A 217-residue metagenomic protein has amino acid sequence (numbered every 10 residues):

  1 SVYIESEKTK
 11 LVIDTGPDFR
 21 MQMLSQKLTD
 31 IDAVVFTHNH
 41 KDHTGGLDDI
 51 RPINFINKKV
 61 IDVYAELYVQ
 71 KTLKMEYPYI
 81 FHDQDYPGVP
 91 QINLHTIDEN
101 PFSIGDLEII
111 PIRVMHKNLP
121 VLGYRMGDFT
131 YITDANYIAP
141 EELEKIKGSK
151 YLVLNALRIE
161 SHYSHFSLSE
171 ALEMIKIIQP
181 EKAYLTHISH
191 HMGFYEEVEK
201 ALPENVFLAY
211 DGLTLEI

Functional and structural regions predicted by a protein language model:
S1-Q26, V121-T133, Y151: Conserved beta-strand hairpin/beta-sheet module of binuclear metal-dependent hydrolase folds, prominently
S6-T9, P101-I109, M126-F129, I217: Beta-strand-turn-beta hairpins that frame and shape the catalytic cleft of phosphate-ester-processing enzymes
K10-A65, S149-K150: Active-site metal-binding motif and surrounding structural segment of the metallo-beta-lactamase
V12-G16, D32-H40, A65-E66, T130-A135 (+3 more regions): Active-site neighborhood of phospho(di)ester-bond hydrolases with catalytic His/Asp-centered motifs
D14-G16, Q91-H95, I112-V114, I132-Y137 (+1 more regions): Short gly/ser/thr-rich secondary-structure transition/capping motifs
E66-L119: Metallo-beta-lactamase
M115-V121, G127-N155: Active-site-proximal loop/helix segments of hydrolase catalytic cores
A139-I217: Binuclear metal-ion centers of metallo-dependent hydrolases, dominated by the metallo-beta-lactamase
